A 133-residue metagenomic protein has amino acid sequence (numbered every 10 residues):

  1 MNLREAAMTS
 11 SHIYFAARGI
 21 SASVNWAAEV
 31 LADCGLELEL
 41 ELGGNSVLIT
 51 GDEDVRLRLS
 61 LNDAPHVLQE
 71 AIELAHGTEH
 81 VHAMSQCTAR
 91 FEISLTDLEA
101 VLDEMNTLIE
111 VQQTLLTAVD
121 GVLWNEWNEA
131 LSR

Functional and structural regions predicted by a protein language model:
M1-R133: Acidic (Asp/Glu-rich) sequence patches and key acidic residues that form negatively charged surfaces used
